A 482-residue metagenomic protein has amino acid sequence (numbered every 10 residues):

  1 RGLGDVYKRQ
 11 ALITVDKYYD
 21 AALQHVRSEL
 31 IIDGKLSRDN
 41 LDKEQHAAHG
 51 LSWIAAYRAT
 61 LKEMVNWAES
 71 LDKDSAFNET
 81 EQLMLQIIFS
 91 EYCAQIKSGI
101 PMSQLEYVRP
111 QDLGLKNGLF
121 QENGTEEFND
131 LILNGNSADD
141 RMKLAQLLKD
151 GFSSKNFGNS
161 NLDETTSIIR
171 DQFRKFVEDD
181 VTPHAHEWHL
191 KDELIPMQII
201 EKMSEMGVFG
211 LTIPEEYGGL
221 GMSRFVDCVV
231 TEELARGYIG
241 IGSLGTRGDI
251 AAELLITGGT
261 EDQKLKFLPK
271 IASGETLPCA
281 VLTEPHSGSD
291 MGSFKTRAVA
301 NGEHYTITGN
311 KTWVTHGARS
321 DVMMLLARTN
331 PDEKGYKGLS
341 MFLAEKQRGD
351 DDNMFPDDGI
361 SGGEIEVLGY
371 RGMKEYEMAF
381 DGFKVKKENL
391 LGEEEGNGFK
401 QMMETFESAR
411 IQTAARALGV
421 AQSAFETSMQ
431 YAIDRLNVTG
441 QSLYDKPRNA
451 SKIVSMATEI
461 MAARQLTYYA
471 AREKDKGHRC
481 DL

Functional and structural regions predicted by a protein language model:
R1-Y7: Short, small-residue-biased leader/transition segments that mark boundaries at the very start of proteins
Y19-K43, R348-G363, K374-R410, A424-P447 (+1 more regions): A glycine-rich, basic-preceded beta-loop-alpha segment at the flavin cofactor/substrate interface of flavin-utilizing
R27-R38, A59-C93, K97-D112, A185-L190 (+4 more regions): C-terminal helix-coil-helix/basic helical segment that borders enzyme active sites and/or dimer interfaces and provides
W67-E69, K73-A76, T80-N161, T165-S167 (+4 more regions): Alpha-helix capping/hinge segments and adjacent helical runs
D74, L162-T166, E205-G274, H316-V322 (+2 more regions): Internal helix-loop-helix
G274-L282: A short, Trp-centered hydrophobic/proline-enriched beta-strand micro-motif
T296-A298: A structural signal for short hydrophobic beta-strand segments in well-ordered beta-sheet cores
H304, T308-D358: A short core secondary-structure module
